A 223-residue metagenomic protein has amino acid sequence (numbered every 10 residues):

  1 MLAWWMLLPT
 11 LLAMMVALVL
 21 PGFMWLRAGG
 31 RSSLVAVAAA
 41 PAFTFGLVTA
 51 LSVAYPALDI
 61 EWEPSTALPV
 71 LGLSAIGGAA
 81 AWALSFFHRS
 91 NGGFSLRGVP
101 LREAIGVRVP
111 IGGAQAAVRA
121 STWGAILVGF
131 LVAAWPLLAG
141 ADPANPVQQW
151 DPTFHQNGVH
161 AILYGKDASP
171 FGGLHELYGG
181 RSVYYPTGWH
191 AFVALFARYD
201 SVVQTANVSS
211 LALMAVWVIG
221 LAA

Functional and structural regions predicted by a protein language model:
M1-V118: Membrane-embedded, hydrophobic transmembrane alpha-helices
L2-W4, S121-I126, S201: Generic detector of short, locally flexible boundary/turn motifs and exposed helical patches
W4-W5, W25, W62, W82 (+5 more regions): A residue-identity detector for tryptophan
L18, A50, A75, L127-F130 (+1 more regions): Hydrophobic alpha-helical transmembrane segments of multipass integral membrane proteins
V35, A39, T122-G124, V216 (+1 more regions): Core alpha-helical transmembrane segments of integral membrane proteins
G112-L137: Internal/C-terminal transmembrane anchor helices
V128-A223: Active-site lumenal/periplasmic loops and adjacent helix-entry segments of GT-C-fold, multi-pass membrane
